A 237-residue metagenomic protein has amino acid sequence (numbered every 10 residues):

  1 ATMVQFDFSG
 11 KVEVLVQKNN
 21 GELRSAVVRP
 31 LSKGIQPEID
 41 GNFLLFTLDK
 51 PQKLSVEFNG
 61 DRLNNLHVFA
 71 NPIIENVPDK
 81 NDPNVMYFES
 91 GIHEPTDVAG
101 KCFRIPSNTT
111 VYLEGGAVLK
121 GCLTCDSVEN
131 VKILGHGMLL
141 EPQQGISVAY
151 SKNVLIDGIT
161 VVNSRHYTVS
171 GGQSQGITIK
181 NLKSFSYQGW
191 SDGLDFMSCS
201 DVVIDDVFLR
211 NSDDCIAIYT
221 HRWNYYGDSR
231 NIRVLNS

Functional and structural regions predicted by a protein language model:
A1-K80: Beta-strand-enriched, solvent-exposed domains that form extended recognition/catalytic surfaces
V4, F46-L48, H93-T110, V118-L134 (+3 more regions): Extracellular beta-strand-rich solenoid/capping regions of secreted or surface-exposed proteins that bind or remodel
N20, A70-T109: N-terminal domain-start segments of secreted/luminal proteins
Y87-F88, Y112-L113, L123: Short hydrophobic beta-strand that contains or immediately precedes a catalytic carboxylate
T96-G100, S191-G193, T220-N224: Short, recurring structural edge motifs at helix starts
N108-T110, G115, E129-L139, K152-N163 (+3 more regions): Right-handed parallel beta-helix
